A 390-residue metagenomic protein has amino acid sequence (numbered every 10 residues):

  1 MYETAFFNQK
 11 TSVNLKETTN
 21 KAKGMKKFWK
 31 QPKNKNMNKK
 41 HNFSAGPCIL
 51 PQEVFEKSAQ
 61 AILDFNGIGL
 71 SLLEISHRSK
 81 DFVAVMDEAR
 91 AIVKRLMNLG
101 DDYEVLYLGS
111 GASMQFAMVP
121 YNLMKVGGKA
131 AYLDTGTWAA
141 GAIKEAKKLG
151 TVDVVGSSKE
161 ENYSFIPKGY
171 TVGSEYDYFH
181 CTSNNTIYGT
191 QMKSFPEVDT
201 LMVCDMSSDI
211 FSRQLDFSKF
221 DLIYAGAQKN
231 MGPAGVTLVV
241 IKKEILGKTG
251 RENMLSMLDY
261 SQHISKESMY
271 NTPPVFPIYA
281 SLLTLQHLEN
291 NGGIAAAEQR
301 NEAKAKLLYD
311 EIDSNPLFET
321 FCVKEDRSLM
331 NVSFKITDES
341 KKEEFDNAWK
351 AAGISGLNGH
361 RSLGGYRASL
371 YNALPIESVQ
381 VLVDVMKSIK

Functional and structural regions predicted by a protein language model:
P32, K39-K40, R367-K390: PLP-dependent enzyme catalytic core of the Aspartate aminotransferase-like
K39-R90: A glycine-/small-polar-enriched, mobile loop at the entrance of the PLP active site in fold-type I
P51, A227-Y309, V323: Active-site C-terminal subdomain of aminotransferase-like
I68-Q115, N122, T135-T137, E145: Conserved N-terminal alpha-helix of the aminotransferase class I/II PLP-enzyme fold
M124-A140: Conserved PLP-anchoring active-site segment centered on the Schiff-base-forming lysine
A146, S157-I210: Active-site phosphate-binding strand-loop segment of PLP-dependent enzymes
V203, F217-Q228, T237: Conserved active-site segment immediately N-terminal to the catalytic lysine that forms the internal aldimine
F318-A348: Conserved PLP-binding catalytic core of the aspartate aminotransferase-like
